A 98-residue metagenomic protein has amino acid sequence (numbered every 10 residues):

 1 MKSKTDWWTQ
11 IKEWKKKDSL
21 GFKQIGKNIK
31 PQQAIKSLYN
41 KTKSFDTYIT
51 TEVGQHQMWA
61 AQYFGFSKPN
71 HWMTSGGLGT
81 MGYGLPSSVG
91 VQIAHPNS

Functional and structural regions predicted by a protein language model:
M1-Q10: Glycine-rich, acidic loop regions that bind phosphate or pyrophosphate groups
K12-N97: Active-site diphosphate/adenylate-binding microenvironment
